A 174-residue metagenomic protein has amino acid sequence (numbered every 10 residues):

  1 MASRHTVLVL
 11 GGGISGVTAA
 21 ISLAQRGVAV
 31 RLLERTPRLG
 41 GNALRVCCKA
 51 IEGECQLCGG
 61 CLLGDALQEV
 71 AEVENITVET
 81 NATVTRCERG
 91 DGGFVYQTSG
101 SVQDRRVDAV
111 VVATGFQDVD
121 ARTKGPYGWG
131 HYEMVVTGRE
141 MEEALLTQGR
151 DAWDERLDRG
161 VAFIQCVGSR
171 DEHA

Functional and structural regions predicted by a protein language model:
M1-R45, G60, N81, C87 (+3 more regions): Rossmann-like dinucleotide/flavin-binding elements
C47, L62, E69: Conserved glycine-bearing catalytic or ligand-binding loops at nucleotide- and phosphate-handling centers of large
I51-D65: Short beta-strand to alpha-helix junction loop
D65-L67, V102: Surface-exposed or flexible loop/turn and strand-edge residues in extracellular/cell-surface modules
V70-V84: A conserved beta-strand/loop element that lines the FAD pocket in flavoprotein oxidoreductases
D104-R106: Well-ordered beta-strand positions in beta-sheet-rich domains
